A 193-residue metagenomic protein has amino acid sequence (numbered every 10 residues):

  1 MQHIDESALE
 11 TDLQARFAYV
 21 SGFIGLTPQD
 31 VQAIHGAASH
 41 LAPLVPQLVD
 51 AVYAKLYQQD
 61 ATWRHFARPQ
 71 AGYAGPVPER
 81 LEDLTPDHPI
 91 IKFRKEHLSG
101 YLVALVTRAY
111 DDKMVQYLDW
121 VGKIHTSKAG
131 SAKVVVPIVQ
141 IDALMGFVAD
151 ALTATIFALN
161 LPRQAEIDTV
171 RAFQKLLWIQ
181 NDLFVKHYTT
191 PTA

Functional and structural regions predicted by a protein language model:
Q2-H3, A8-F17, F157-A193: Short terminal or interdomain "cap/linker" segment that borders an active site or interface and mediates
H3, V20, A42-A151, T155: Heme-based O2/NO sensor domains and their adjacent alpha-helical segments, primarily globin folds but also including
Q14, Y19-T27: N- or domain-start disorder-to-order transition segments that initiate the globular core
P28-G36, I124-G130: Short, charged/polar, low-complexity loop and linker segments that flank or interrupt alpha-helical bundles
I34, V49, K95, I141 (+4 more regions): Hydrophobic packing residues in well-ordered alpha-helices of helical domains and bundles
H35-A38, V134, I138, R163 (+1 more regions): Active-site oxyanion-binding pockets that recognize sulfate/phosphate
